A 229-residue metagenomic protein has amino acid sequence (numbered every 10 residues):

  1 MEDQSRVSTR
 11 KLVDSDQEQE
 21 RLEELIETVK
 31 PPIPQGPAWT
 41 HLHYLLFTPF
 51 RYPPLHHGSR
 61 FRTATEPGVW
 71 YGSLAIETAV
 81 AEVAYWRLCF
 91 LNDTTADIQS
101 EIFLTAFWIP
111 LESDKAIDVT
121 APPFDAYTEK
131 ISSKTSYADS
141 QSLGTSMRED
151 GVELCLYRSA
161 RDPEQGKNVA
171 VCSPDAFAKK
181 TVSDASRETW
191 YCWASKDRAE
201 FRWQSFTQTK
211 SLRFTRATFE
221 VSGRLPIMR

Functional and structural regions predicted by a protein language model:
M1-T63, L88, N92-R229: Active-site and NAD+-binding cores of ADP-ribose-processing enzymes
R60-R87, L154-L156: Extended catalytic/binding region for NAD+/ADP-ribose chemistry, centered on the ART fold
